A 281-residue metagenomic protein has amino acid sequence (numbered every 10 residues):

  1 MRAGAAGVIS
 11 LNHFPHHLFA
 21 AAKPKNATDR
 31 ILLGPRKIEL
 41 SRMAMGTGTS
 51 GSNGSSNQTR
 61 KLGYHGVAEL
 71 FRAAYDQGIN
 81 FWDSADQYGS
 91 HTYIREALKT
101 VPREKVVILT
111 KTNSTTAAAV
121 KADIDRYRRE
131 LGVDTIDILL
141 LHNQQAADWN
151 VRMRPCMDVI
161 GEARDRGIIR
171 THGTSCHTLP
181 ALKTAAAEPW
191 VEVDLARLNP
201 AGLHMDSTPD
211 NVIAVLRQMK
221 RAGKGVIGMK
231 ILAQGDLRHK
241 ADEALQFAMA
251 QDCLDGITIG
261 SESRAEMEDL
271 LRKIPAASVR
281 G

Functional and structural regions predicted by a protein language model:
A3-K105, V159, F247: N-terminal binding-site loop/beta-alpha segment at the start of enzyme catalytic domains that lines or forms
P24-L32, H91-T92, V120-R128, T178-K183 (+1 more regions): Alpha-helical scaffolding within the catalytic cores of extracellular/periplasmic polymer-degrading hydrolases
G34-L40, D76, R95-K105, D125-D134 (+3 more regions): Acidic (Asp/Glu)-rich catalytic clusters
R42, F81, T135-I138, T171 (+2 more regions): Residues at the N-termini of beta-strands
N57-A74, A117-G132, H177-A186, H239-F247: Short, acidic/polar
E104-T116, I138-Q144: A short, structured active-site edge motif that brings together acidic residues
A118, N143-G281: Beta/alpha (TIM)-barrel catalytic core signal, keyed to glycine-rich beta->alpha loops juxtaposed to Asp/Glu that bind
R129-D148: Active-site groove signature of glycoside hydrolases
